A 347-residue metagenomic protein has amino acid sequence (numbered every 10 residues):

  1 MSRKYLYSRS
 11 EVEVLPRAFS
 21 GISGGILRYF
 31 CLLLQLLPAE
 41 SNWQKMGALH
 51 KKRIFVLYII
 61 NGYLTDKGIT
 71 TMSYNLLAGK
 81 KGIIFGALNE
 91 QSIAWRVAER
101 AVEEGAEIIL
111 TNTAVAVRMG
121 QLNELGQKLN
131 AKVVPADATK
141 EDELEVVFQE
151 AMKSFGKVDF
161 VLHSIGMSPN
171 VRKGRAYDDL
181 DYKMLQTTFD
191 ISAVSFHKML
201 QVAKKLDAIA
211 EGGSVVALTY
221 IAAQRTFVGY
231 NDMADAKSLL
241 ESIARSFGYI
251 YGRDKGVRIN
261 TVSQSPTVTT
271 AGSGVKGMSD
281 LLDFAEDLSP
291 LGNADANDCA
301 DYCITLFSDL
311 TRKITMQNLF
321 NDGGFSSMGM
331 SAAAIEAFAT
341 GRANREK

Functional and structural regions predicted by a protein language model:
Y74-L110: Canonical Rossmann dinucleotide-binding motif of NAD(H)/NADP(H)-dependent dehydrogenases/reductases, specifically
I84, L162, V216, I259-V262 (+3 more regions): Hydrophobic structural elements of the Rossmann-like NAD(P)H-binding subdomain that define the short-chain
G86-I93, G166-D254, S263-T269, G292 (+1 more regions): Catalytic loop of short-chain dehydrogenase/reductase
A106-L122: Conserved glycine-rich Rossmann-like NAD(P)H-binding loop of the short-chain dehydrogenase/reductase
N123-Q127, V134-E145, Q149-K153, F160-T188 (+6 more regions): Conserved mid-core segment of classical short-chain dehydrogenase/reductases
Q127-K128, G274-S289, F338-E346: A short C-terminal helix-loop "cap" of Rossmann-like NAD(P)-dependent dehydrogenase/epimerase domains
V194, T261, S279-I314, L319-G323 (+1 more regions): C-terminal helical subdomain
T315-K347: Short C-terminal tail/terminal secondary-structure segment of NAD(P)H-dependent dehydrogenase/reductase domains
